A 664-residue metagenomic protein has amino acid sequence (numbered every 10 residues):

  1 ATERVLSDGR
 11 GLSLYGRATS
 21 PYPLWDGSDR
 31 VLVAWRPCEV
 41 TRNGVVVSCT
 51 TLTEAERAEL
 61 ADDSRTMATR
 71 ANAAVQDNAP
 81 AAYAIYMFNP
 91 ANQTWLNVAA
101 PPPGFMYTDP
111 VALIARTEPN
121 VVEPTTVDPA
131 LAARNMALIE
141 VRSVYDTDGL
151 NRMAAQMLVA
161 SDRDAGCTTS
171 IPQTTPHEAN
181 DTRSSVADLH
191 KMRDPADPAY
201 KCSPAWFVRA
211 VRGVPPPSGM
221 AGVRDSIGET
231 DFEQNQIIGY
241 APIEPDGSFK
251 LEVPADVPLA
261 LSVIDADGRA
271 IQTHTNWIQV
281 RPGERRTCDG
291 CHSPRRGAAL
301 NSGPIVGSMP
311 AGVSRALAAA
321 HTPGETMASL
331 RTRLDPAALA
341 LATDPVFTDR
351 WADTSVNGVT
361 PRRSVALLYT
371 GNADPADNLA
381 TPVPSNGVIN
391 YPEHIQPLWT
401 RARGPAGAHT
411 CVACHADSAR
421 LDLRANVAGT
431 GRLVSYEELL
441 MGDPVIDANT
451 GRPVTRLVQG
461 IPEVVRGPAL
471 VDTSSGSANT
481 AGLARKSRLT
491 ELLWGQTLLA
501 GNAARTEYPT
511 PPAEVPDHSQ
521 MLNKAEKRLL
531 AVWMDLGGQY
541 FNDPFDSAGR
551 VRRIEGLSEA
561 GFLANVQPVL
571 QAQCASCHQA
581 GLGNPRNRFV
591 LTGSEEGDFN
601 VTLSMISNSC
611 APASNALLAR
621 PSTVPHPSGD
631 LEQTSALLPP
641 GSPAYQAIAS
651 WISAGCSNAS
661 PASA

Functional and structural regions predicted by a protein language model:
A1-F88: Loop/turn-rich, solvent-exposed surfaces of beta-rich toroidal or solenoidal domains
A1-S13, P102-T117: Surface-exposed loop and turn segments in beta-propeller and other repeat-based domains that flank or scaffold
S13-S28, D109-A132: Structural signature of eukaryotic scaffold interfaces centered on beta-propeller domains
R30-R36, P119-V122, E140-V141: Residue position within the beta-strands of beta-propeller blades
N89-Q93: Short loop/turn segments that connect beta-strands within beta-propeller blades
D148, M153-P195, S203-A205, G213-V214 (+4 more regions): Aromatic- and Gly/Pro-enriched helix-to-coil junctions and flexible linker segments
G228-D246: Short, acidic Ser/Thr/Gly-rich low-complexity loop/linker segments typical of extracellular and cell-surface proteins
